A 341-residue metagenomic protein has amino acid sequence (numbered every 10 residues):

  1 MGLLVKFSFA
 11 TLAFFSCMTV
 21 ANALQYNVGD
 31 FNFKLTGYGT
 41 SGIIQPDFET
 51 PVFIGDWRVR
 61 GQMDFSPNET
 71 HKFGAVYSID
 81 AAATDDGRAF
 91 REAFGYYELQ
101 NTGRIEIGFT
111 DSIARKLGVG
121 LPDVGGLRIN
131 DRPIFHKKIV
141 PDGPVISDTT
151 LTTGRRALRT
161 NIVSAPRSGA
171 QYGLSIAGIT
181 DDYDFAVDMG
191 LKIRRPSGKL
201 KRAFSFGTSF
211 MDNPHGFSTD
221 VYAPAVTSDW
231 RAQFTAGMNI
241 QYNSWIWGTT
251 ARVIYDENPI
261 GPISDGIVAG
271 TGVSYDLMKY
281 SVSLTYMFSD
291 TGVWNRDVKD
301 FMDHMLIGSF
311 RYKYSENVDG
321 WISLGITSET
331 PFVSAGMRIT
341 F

Functional and structural regions predicted by a protein language model:
M1-V28, N32, L200: Cleavable N-terminal export/targeting peptides
Q25-Y38, P51-F185: Outer membrane beta-barrel
V28-F33, S66-T70, Q100-G103, A165-A170 (+5 more regions): Outer-membrane beta-barrel channels and translocator barrels
F31, T50-V59, G87-A93, T153-L158 (+6 more regions): Residues that define the transmembrane beta-barrel architecture of outer-membrane proteins
G37-I43, A75-A81, I107-D111, L174-G178 (+7 more regions): Transmembrane beta-barrel strands of outer-membrane/channel proteins
R60-D64, F94-Y96, N161-V163, D188-K192 (+6 more regions): Outer-membrane beta-barrel architecture
A186-F301, M305: Detector for outer-membrane/organellar transmembrane beta-barrel domains, recognizing the amphipathic beta-strand
R195, T330-F341: Outer-membrane beta-barrel "beta-signal"
